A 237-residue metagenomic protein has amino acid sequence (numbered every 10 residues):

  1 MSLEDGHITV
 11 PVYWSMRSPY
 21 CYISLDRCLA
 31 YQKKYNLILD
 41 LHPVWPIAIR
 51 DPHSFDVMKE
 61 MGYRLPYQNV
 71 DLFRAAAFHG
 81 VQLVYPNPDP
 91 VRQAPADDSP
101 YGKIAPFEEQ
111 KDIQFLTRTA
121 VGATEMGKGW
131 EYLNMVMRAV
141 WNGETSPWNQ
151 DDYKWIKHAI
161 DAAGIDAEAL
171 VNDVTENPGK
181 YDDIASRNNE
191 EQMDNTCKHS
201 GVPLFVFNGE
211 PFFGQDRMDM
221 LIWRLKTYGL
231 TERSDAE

Functional and structural regions predicted by a protein language model:
D5-V10, S15-L37, V121, W130-E237: C-terminal cap of thioredoxin/glutaredoxin-like
M16, I23-G143: Structural alpha/beta surface segment adjacent to cysteine/selenocysteine redox centers across thiol/disulfide enzymes
